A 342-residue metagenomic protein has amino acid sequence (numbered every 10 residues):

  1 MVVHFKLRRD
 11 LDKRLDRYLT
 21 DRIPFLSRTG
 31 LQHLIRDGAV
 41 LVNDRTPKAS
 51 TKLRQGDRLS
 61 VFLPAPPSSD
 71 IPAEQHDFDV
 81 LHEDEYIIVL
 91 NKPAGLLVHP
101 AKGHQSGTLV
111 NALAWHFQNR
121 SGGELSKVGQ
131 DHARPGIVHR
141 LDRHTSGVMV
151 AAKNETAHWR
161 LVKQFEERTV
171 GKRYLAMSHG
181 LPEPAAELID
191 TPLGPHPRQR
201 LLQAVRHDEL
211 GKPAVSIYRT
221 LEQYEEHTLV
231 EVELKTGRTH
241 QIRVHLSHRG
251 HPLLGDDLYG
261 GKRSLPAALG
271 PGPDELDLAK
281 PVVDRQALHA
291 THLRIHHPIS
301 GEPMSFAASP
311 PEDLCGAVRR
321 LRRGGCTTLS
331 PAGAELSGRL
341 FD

Functional and structural regions predicted by a protein language model:
M1-G30, F78, E209-K212, E225 (+2 more regions): Pseudouridine synthases involved in rRNA/tRNA modification
M1-R198, S309-G324, T328-D342: RNA pseudouridine synthases
D37, N43, T236, I299-S300: Residue-level recognition of short loop/turn positions
D44-T46, E225, V230-E233: Short histidine-centered loop motifs in beta-beta connectors
V61-L63, R198-L202, P213, G272-L278: Short Pro/Gly-enriched beta-strand edge/turn motifs at strand-loop
Y218: Long C-terminal interaction/binding lobes of large macromolecular proteins
